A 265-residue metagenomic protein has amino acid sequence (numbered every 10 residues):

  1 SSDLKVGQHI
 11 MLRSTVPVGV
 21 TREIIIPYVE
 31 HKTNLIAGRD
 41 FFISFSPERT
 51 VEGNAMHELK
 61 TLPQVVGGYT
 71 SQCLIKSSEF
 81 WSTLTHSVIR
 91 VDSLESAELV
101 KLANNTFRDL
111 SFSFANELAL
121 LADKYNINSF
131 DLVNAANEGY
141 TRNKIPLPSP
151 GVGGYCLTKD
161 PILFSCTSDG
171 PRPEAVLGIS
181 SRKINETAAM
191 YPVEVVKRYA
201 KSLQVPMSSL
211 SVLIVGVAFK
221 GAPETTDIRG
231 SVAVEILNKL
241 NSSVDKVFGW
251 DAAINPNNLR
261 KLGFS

Functional and structural regions predicted by a protein language model:
S2-S265: Structural/interface elements that position substrates and couple domains in central-metabolism enzymes
